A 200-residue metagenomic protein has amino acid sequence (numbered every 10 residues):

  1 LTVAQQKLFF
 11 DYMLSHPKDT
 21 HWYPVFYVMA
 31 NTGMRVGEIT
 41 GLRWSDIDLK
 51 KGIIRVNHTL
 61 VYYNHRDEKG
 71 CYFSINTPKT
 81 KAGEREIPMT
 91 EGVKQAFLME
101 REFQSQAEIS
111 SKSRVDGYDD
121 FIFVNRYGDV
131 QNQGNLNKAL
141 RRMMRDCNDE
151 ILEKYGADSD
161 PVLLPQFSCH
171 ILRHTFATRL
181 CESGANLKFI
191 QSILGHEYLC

Functional and structural regions predicted by a protein language model:
L1-L42, K50, V61, A82-E84 (+1 more regions): Basic, Lys/Arg- and aromatic-enriched nucleic-acid-binding interface segment
T2, R55, N64-H65, I75-M99 (+1 more regions): C-terminal catalytic core of Y-nucleophile DNA break-rejoin enzymes
K7, D11-W22, T32, I87 (+4 more regions): Short, basic (Lys/Arg/His-rich) helix/loop patches that form interaction surfaces in the mid-to-C-terminal regions
R35, Y62-N64, Q131, C200: Flexible loop/turn segments at secondary-structure boundaries
E38, I53-R55, F189, C200: Residues in the helix-turn-helix
G41-I47, Q191-E197: A short, basic/aromatic helix-end/turn motif that makes direct DNA contacts
D46, N76-K79, K112-S113, P161: Short secondary-structure boundary/capping segments
L60-S74, K112-S113: Short, flexible, mixed-charge acidic loops at enzyme active sites
